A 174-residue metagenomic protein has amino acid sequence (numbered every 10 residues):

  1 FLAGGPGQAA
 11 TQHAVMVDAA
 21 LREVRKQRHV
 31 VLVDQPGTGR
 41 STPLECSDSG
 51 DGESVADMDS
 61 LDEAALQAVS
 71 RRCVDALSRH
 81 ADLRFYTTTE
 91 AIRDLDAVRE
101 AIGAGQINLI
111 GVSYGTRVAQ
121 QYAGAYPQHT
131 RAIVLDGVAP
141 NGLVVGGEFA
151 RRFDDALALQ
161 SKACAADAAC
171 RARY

Functional and structural regions predicted by a protein language model:
F1-Y174: Gly/Pro-rich cap/lid or specificity-loop segments adjacent to the active site
